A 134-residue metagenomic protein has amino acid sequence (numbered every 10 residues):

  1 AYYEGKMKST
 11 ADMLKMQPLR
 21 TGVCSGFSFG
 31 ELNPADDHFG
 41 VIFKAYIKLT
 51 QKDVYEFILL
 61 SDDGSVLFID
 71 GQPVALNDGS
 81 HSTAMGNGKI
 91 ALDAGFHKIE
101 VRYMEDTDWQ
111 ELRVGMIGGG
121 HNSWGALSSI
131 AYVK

Functional and structural regions predicted by a protein language model:
A1-E56, L60-K134: Extracellular/secretory pathway-exposed regions associated with glycan biology
